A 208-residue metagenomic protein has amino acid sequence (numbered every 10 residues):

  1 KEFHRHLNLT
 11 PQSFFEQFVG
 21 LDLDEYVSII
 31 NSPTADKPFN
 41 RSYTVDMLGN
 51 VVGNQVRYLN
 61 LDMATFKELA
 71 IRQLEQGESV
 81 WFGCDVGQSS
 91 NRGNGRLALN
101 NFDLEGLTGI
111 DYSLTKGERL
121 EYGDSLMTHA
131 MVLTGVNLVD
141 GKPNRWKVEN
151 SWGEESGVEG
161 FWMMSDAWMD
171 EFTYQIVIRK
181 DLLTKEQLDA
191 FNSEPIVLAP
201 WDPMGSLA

Functional and structural regions predicted by a protein language model:
K1-A208: Active-site signature of cysteine proteases
